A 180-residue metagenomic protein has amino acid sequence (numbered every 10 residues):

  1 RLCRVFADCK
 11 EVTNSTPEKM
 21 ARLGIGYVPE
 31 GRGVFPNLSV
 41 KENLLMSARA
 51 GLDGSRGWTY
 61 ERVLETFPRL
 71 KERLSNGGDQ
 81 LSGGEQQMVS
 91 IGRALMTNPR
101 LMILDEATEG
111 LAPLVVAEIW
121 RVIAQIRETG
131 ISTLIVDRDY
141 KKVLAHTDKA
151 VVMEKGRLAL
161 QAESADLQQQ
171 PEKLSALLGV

Functional and structural regions predicted by a protein language model:
S15-P17, V40-W58, T66-K71, S75 (+1 more regions): ABC-type ATPase nucleotide-binding domains, specifically the catalytic core motifs of the NBD
G77-L81, E85: Conserved ABC ATPase signature
A94-L95: ABC ATPase C-loop
N98: Conserved catalytic motifs of ABC-family nucleotide-binding domains
M102-E106: Catalytic Walker B motif of ABC-type/P-loop ATPase nucleotide-binding domains
D137-R138: H-loop/switch region of ABC-family ATPase nucleotide-binding domains
V143-A145: A short, surface-exposed alpha-helical micro-motif characterized by mixed small hydrophobic and charged/polar residues
